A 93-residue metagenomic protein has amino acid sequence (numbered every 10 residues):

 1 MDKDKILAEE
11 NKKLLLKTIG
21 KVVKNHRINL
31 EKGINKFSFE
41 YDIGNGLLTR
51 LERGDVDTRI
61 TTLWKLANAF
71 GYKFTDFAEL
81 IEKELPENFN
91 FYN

Functional and structural regions predicted by a protein language model:
D2-N29: A short, Lys/Arg-rich alpha-helix, primarily the initiator
D4-K5, D76-N93: Short, charged recognition helix plus adjacent turn of helix-turn-helix-like nucleic-acid-binding domains
K24, N35, W64: Residues within the helices of the helix-turn-helix
R27, S38, A67: The alpha-helix within a helix-turn-helix
L30-R50: Short alpha-helical DNA-recognition segment
R59-D76: DNA major-groove recognition helix of helix-turn-helix/homeodomain DNA-binding modules
